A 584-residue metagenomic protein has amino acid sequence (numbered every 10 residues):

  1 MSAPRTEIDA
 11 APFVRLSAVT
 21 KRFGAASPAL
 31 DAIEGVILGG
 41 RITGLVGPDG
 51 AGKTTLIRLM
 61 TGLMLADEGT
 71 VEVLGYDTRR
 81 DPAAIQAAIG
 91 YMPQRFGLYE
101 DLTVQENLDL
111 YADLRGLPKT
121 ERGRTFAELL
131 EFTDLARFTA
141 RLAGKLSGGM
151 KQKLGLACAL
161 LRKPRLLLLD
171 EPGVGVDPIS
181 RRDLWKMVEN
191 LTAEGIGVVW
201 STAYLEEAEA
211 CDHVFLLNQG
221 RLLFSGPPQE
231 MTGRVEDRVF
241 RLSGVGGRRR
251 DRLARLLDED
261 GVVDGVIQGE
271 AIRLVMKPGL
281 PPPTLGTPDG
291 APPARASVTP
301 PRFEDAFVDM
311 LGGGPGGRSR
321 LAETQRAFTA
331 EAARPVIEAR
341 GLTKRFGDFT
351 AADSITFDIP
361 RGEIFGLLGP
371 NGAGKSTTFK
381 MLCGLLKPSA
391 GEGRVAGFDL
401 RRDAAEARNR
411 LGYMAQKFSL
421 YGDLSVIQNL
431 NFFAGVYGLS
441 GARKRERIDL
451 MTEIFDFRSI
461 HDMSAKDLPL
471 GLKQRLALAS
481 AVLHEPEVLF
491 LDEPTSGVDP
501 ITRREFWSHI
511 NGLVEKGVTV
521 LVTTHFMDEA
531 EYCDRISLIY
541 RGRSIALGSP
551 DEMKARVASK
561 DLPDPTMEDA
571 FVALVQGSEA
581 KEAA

Functional and structural regions predicted by a protein language model:
T61, C383: Helix-to-loop junction immediately C-terminal to a conserved catalytic motif
D109, D113, T120-F138, N431 (+2 more regions): Conserved ABC ATPase "signature" region
L156, L478: Hydrophobic anchor residue at the start of the ABC signature
L167-E171, L489-D492: Catalytic Walker B motif of ABC-type/P-loop ATPase nucleotide-binding domains
